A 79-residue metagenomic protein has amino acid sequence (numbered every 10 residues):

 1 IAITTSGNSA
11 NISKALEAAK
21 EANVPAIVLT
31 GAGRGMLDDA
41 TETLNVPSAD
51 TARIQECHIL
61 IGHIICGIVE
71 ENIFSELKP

Functional and structural regions predicted by a protein language model:
I1-K78: Glycine-rich phosphate-binding loops that contact phosphosugars or nucleotide phosphates
